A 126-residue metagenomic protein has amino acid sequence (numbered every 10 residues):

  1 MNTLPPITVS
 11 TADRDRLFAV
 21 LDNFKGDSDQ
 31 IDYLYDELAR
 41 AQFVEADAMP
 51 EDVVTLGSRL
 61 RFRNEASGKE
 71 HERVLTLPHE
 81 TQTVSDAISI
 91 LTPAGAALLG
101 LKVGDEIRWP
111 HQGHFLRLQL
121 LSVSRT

Functional and structural regions predicted by a protein language model:
M1-V53: N-terminal intrinsically disordered, low-complexity, charge/repeat-rich segments that act as generic
N2, S124-T126: Short, charged, intrinsically disordered terminal tails
L34, S58, D86: Short basic alpha-helical hairpin corresponding to helix-turn-helix/winged-helix-like nucleic-acid-binding
Q42, Q82-P93: Short, structured beta-strand/loop micro-motifs enriched in basic residues and often containing a Trp
D47, P93, H114: Histidine- and aromatic-rich ligand-binding microenvironments
V54-A66, E72-V74, V103-S124: FKBP-type peptidyl-prolyl cis-trans isomerase
R73-L77, A87-S89: Short, acidic/hydrophobic/Gly-rich beta-strand patch recurrent on exposed beta strands that often constitutes part
A94-E106: Beta-rich strand-turn-strand
